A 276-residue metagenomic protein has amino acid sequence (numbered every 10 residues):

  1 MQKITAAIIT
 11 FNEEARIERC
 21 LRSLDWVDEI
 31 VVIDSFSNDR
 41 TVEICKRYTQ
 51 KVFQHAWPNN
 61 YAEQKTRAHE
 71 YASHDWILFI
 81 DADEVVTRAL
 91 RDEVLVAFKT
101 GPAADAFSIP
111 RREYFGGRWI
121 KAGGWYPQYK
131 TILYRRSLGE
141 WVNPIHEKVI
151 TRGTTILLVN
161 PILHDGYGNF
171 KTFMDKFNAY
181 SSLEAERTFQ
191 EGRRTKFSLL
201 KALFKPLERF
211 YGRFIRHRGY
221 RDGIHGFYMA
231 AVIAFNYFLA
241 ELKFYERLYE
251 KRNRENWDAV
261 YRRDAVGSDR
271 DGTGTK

Functional and structural regions predicted by a protein language model:
M1-S23, K276: N-proximal low-complexity "stem/linker" segments adjacent to membrane-targeting elements
K3, D28-E29: Residues at the starts of beta-strands that form the adenosine-phosphate
E18, D39-Y48, A89-L90: Acidic helix N-cap motif at the loop->helix transition within catalytic regions of sugar-transfer enzymes
S23, D34-E43, W57, D81: A conserved acidic beta->alpha catalytic loop
V42-Y71: Conserved donor nucleotide-binding strand/loop of the catalytic core
A62-H69, W76, T87-K251, W257-A259: Catalytic-site signature of metal-activated, phosphate-bearing donor transferases, centered on the GT-A/GT-A-like
N253-K276: Alpha-helical transmembrane segments and their immediate juxtamembrane flanks in integral membrane proteins
